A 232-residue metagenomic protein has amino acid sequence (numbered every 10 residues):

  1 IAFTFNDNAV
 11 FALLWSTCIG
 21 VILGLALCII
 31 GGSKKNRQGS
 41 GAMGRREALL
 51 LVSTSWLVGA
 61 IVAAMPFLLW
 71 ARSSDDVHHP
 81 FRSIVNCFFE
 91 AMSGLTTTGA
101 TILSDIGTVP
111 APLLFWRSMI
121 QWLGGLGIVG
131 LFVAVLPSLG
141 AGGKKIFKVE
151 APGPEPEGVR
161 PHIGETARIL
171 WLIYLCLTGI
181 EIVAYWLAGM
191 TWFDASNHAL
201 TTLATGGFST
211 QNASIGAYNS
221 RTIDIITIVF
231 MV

Functional and structural regions predicted by a protein language model:
I1-V232: Membrane-proximal intracellular helices of multi-pass ion channels
